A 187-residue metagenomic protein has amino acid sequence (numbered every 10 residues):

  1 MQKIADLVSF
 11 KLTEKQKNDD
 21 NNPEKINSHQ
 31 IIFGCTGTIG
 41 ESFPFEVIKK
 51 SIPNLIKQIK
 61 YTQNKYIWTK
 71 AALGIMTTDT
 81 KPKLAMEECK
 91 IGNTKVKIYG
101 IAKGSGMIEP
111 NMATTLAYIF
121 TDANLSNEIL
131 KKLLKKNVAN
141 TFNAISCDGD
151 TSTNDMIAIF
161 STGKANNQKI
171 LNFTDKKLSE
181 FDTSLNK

Functional and structural regions predicted by a protein language model:
Q2-E14, E24-F142, S152: Glycine-rich, mobile lid/loop segments that gate access to catalytic sites or pores
N137-A144, M156-N166: Membrane-embedded hairpin module used as a gating/binding unit in multi-pass transport and secretion proteins
T162-K187: A glycine- and small/hydrophobic-rich beta-loop-beta segment that serves as a flexible "lid/hinge" or phosphate-binding
